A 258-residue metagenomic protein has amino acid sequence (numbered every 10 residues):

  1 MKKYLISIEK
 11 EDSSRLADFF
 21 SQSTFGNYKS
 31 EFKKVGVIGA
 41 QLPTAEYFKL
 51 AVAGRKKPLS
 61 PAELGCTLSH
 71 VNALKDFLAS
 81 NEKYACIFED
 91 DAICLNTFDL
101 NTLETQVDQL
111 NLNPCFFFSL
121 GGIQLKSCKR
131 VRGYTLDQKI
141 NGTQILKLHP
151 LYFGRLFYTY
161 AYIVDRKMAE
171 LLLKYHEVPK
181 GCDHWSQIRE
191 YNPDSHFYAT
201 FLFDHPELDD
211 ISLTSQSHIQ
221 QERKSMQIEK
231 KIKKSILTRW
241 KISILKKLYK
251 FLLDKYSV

Functional and structural regions predicted by a protein language model:
M1-F88, A92-V258: An acidic/histidine-cluster motif and surrounding catalytic segment that typifies divalent-metal-assisted enzyme active
